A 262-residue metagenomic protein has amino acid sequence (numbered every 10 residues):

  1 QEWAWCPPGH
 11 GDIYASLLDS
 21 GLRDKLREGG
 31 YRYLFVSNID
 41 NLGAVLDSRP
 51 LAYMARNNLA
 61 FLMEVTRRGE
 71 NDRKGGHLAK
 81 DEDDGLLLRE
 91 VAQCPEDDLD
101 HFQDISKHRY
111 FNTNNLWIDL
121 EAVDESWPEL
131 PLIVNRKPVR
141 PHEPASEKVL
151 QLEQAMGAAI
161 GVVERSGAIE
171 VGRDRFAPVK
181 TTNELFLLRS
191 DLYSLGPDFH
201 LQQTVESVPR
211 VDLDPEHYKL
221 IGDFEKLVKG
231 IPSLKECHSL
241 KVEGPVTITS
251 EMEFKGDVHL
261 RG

Functional and structural regions predicted by a protein language model:
Q1-K74: Conserved beta-loop-beta/alpha segment of the NTase-like Rossmann-fold superfamily that binds/positions NTPs
A52-G262: Left-handed beta-helix
